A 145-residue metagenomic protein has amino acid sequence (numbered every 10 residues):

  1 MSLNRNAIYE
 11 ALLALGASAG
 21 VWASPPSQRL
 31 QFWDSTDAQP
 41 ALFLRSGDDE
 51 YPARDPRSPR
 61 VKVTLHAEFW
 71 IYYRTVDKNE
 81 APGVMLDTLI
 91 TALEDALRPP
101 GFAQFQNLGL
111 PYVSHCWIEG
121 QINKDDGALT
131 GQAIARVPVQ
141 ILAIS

Functional and structural regions predicted by a protein language model:
M1-A38, F43-S145: Charged, amphipathic alpha-helical segments and their flanking helix caps
